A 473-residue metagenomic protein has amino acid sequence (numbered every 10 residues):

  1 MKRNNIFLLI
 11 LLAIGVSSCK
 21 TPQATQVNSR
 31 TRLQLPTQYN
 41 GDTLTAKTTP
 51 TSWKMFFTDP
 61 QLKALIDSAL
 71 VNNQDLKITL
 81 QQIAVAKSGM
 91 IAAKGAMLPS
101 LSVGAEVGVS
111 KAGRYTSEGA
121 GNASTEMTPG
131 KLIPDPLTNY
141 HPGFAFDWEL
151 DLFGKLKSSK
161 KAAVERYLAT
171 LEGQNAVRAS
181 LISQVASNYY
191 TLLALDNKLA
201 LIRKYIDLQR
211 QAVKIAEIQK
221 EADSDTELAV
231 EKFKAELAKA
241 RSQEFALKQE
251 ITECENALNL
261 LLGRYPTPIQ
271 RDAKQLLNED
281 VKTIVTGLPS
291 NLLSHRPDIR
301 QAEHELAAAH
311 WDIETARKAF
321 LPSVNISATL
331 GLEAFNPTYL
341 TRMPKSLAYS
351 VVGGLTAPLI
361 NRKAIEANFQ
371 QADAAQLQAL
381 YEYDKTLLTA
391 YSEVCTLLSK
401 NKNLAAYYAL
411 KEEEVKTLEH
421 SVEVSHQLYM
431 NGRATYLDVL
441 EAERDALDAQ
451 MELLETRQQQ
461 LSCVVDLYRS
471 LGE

Functional and structural regions predicted by a protein language model:
R3-L9: Sec-dependent signal peptide recognition, specifically the positively charged N-region followed immediately by
C19-T37, S68-D151, S183, E255-I269 (+4 more regions): A small-residue-enriched
G41-S68: Regulatory alphaC helix of protein kinase catalytic domains
L62-A64, V85, N139-H141, S187 (+4 more regions): Transmembrane beta-barrel architecture of outer-membrane proteins
K77-I78, K94, L150-R178, L228 (+7 more regions): Sec/SRP-type N-terminal targeting helices
E172-L288, K400, L404, V424 (+1 more regions): Periplasmic alpha-helical coiled-coil/stalk elements that build and connect Gram-negative outer-membrane
R210-K214, K239-T267, E413-L471: Short segments within alpha-helical structural elements
